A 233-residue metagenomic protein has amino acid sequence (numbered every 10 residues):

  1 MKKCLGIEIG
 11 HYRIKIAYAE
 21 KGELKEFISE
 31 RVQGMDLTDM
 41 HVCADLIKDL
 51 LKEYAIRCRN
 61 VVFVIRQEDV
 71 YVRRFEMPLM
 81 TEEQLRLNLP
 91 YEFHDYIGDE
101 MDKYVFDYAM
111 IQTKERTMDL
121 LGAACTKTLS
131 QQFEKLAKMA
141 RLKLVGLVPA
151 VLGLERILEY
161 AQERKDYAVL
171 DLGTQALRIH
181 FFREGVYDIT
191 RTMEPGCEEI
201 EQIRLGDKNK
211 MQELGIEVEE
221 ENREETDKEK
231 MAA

Functional and structural regions predicted by a protein language model:
M1-E30, V61-R66, L158-M193, C197-E199 (+1 more regions): Gly/Thr-rich phosphate-binding beta-strand-loop-beta motif of the actin/hexokinase/Hsp70
Y18, L79, E221-E224: Short, compositionally biased "basic patch" segments
E26-E53, T117, E201-I203, D227-M231: N-terminal phosphate-binding loop and adjacent alpha-helix
Q33-M35, Q131-L154, V186-A233: Glycine-rich phosphate-binding loop plus the immediately following alpha-helix
I47-N60, L214-E217: Phosphate/pyrophosphate-binding loops at sites that engage ATP/ADP/AMP, CoA/4′-phosphopantetheine, polyphosphate
I65-Q162: Active-site neighborhood for divalent-cation/phosphate handling
